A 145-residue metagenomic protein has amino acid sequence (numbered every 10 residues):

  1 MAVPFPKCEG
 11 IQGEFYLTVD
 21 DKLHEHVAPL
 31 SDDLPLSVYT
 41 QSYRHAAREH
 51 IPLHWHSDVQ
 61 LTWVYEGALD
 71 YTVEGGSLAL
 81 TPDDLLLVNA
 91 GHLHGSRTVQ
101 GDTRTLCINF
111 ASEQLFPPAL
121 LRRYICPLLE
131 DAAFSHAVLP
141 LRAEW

Functional and structural regions predicted by a protein language model:
A2-V38, L93-W145: A hydrophobic/aromatic-rich effector-binding and dimerization subdomain of bacterial HTH-type transcriptional regulators
V38-L129: N-terminal regulatory/effector-sensing and dimerization cores that precede helix-turn-helix DNA-binding domains
